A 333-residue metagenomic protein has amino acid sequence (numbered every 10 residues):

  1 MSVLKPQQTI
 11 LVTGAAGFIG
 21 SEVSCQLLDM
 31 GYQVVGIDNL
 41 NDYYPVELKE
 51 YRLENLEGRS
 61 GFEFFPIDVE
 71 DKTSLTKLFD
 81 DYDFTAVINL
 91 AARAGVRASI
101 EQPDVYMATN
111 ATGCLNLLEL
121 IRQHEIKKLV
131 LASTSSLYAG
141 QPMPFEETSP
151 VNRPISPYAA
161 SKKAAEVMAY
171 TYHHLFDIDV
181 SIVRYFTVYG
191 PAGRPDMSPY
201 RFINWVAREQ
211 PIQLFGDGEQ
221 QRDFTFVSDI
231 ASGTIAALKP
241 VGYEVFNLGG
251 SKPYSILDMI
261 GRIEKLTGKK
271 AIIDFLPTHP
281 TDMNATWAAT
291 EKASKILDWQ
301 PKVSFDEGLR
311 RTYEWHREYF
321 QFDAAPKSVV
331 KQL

Functional and structural regions predicted by a protein language model:
M1-V188, E318-L333: N-terminal Rossmann-like NAD(P)+-binding domain of SDR-like oxidoreductases, especially those catalyzing
S2, V23-Y32, I67, V206-L333: C-terminal substrate-binding subdomain of Rossmann-fold SDR/epimerase-dehydratase oxidoreductases
T13, A108-A111, Y158, A192 (+5 more regions): Short, solvent-exposed loop/helix junctions and linker helices that flank or host conserved functional motifs
E22, E47-Y51, K77, E101 (+4 more regions): Generic recognition of short, well-ordered alpha-helical segments
G36, Y44, G95, S136-A139 (+10 more regions): Glycine-centered small-residue hotspots that permit tight backbone geometry or close packing
T73, T85, R97, D104 (+8 more regions): Residues in well-ordered alpha-helical elements
P154-S161, Y185, P191, P195-P199 (+1 more regions): The catalytic Tyr-centered alpha-helix of NAD(P)H-dependent dehydrogenases
A164, M168-Y172, F202, M259 (+1 more regions): Hydrophobic alpha-helix immediately C-terminal to the catalytic Tyr-X-X-X-Lys motif of short-chain
